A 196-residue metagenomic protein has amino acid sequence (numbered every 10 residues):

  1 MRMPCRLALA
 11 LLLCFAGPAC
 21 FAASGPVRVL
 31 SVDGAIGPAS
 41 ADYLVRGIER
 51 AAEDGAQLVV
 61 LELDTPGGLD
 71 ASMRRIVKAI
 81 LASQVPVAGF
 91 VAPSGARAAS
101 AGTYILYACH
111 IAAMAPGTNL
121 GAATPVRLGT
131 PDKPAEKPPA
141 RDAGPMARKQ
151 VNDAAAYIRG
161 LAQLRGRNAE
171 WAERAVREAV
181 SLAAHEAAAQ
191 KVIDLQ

Functional and structural regions predicted by a protein language model:
M1-L9: Bacterial N-terminal signal peptides that target proteins for export
A8-A19: Bacterial N-terminal signal peptides
C20-Q196: Soluble extramembrane regions of membrane proteins in the secretory/endomembrane system
